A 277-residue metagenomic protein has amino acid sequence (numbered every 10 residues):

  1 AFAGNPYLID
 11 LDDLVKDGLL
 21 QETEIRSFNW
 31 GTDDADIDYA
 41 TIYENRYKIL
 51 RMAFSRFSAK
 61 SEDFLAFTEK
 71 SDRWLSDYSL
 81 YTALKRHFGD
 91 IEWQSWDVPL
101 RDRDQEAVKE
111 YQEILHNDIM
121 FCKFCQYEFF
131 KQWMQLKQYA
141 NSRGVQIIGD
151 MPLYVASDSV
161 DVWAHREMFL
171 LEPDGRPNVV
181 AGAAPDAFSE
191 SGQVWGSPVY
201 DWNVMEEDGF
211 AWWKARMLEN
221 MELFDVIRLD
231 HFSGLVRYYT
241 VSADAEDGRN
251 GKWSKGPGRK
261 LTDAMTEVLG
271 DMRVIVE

Functional and structural regions predicted by a protein language model:
F2-F130, V155-E277: Alpha-amylase-like alpha-glycosidases and glucanotransferases acting on alpha-linked glucans and related
C122-V155: Conserved, well-ordered alpha-helix/loop/beta-strand core segments that scaffold catalytic motifs
